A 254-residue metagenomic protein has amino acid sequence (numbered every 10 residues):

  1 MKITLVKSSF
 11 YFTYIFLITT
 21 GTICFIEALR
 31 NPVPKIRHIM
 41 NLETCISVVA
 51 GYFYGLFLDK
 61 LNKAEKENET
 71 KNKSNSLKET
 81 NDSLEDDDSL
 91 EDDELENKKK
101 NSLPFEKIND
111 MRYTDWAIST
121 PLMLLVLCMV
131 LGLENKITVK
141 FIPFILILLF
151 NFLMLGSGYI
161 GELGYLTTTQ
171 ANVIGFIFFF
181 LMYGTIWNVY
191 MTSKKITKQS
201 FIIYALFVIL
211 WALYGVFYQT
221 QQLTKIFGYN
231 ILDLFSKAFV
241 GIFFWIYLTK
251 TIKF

Functional and structural regions predicted by a protein language model:
M1-Y113, P121-F254: Polytopic alpha-helical membrane-helix bundles and their juxtamembrane interface segments in multi-pass membrane
